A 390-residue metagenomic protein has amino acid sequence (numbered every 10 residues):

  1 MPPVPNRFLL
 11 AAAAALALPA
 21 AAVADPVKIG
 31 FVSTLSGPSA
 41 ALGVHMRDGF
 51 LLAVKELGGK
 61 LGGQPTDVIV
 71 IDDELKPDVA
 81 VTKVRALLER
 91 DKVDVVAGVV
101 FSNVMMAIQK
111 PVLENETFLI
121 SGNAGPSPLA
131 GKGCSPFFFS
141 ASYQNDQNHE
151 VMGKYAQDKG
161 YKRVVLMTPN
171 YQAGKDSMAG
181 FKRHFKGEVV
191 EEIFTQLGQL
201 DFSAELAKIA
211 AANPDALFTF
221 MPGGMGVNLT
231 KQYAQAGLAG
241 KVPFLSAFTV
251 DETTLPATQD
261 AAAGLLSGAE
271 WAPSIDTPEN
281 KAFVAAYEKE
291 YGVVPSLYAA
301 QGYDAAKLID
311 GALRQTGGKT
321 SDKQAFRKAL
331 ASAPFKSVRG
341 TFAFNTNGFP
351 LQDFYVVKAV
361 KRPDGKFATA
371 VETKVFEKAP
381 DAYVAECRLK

Functional and structural regions predicted by a protein language model:
M1-L10: Bacterial N-terminal signal peptides that target proteins for export
L18-A24: Sec/Tat signal peptide C-region and signal peptidase I cleavage site
V27, A331, F335-K390: Solvent-exposed, acidic/polar segments of extracytosolic/periplasmic ligand-binding ectodomains
G30-G49, I71-D78, V100-N103, M167-K175 (+3 more regions): Extracytoplasmic "Venus flytrap"
A41-M46, E56, K60-L129, A141 (+2 more regions): Beta-alpha junction/loop-to-helix N-cap segments that form part of ligand/metal-binding clefts
T82, S127-A130, S135-A236, P273-A282: Extracellular/periplasmic Venus flytrap/periplasmic-binding protein
L87, D91-V100, I120-G122, V165-T168 (+4 more regions): Periplasmic-binding protein-like
T230-Y303, R314-T320, P363, T369-K390: Extracellular/periplasmic periplasmic-binding protein-like sensory domains
